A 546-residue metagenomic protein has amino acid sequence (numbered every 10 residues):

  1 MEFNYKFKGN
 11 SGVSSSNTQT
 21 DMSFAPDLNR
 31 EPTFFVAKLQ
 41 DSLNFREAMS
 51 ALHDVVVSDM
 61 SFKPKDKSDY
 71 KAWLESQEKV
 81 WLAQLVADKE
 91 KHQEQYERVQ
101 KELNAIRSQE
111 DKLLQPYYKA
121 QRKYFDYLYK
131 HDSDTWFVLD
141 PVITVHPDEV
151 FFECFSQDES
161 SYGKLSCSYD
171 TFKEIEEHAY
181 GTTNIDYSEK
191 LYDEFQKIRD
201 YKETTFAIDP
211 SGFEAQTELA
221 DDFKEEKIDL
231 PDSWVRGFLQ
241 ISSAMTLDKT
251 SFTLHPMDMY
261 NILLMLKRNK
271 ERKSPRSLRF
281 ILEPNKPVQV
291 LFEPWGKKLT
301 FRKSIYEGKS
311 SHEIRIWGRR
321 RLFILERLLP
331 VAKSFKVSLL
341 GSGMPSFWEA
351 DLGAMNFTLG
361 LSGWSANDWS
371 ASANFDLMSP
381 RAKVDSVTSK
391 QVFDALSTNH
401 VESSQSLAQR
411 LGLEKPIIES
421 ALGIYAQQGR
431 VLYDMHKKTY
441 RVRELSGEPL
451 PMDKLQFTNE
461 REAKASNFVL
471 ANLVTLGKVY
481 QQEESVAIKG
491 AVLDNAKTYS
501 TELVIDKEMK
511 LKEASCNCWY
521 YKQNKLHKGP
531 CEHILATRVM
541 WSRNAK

Functional and structural regions predicted by a protein language model:
M1-K546: Long, low-complexity, compositionally biased intrinsically disordered regions
